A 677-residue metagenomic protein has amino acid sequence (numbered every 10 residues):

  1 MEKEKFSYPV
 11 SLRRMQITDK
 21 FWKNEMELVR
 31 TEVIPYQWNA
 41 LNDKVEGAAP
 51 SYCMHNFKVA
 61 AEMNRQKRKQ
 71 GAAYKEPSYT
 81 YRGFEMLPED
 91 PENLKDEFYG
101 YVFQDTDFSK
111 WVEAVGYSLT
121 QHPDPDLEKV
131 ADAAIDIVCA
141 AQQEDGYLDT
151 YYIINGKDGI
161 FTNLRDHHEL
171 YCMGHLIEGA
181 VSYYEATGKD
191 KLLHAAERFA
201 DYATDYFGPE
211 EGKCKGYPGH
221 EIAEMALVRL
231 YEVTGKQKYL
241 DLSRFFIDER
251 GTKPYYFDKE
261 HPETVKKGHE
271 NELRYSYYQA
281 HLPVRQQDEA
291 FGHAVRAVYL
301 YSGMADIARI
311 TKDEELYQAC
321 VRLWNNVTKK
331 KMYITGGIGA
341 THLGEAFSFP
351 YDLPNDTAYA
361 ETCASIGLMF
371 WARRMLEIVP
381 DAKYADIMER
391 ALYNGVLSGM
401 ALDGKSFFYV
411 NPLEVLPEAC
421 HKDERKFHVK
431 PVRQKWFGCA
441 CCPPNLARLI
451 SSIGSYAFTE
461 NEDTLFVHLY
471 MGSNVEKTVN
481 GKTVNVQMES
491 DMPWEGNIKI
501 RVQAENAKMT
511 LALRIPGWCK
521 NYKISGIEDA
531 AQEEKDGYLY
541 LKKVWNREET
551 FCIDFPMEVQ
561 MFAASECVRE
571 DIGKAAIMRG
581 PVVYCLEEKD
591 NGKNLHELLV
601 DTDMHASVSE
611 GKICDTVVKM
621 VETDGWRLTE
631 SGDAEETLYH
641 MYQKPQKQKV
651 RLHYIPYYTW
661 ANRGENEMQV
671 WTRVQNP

Functional and structural regions predicted by a protein language model:
M1-D107, D132-Y152: Low-complexity, Ser/Thr/Pro/Gly-enriched N-terminal "stalk/linker" regions
K3-S7, Q70, P91-F108, G159-M173 (+7 more regions): Solvent-exposed loop and edge beta-strand segments that line ligand/cofactor-binding and catalytic clefts
K5, V10-L12, D19, L119-D132 (+5 more regions): Structural helix-adjacent loops and short alpha-helical linkers that scaffold large soluble proteins
R14, M26, S243, C320 (+6 more regions): C-terminal beta-rich recognition modules with glycine/proline-rich loops and embedded aromatic residues
W22, V112-P125, G174-K189, A223-G235 (+4 more regions): Well-ordered alpha-helical scaffold segments within catalytic/enzyme domains
N155-V233: A conserved hydrophobic secondary-structure block that centers on an alpha-helix together with its immediately flanking
D306-K330, P354-K405, L416: Catalytic-core region of carbohydrate-active enzymes that cleave or remodel glycosidic bonds
K508-G526: Beta-strand-rich binding/interaction modules
